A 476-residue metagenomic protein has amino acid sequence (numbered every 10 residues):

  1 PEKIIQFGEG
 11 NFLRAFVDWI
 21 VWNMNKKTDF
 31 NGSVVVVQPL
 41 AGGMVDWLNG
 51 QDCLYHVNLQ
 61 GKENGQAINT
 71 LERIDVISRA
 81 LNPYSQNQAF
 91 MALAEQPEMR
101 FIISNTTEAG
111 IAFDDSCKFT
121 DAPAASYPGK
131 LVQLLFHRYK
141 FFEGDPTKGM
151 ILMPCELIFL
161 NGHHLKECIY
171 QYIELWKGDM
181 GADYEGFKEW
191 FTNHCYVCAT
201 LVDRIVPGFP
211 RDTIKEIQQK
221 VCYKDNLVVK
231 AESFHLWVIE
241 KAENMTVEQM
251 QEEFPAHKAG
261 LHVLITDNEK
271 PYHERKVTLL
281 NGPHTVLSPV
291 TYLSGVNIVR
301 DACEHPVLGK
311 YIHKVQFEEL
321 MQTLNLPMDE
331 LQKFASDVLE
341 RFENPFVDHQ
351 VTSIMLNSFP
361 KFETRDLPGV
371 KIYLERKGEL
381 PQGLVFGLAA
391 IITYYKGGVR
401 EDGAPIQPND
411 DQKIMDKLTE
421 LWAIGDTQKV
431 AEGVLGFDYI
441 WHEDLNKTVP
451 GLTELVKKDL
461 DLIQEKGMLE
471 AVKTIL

Functional and structural regions predicted by a protein language model:
P1-L476: Substrate/ligand-engaging "lid" and interaction regions
